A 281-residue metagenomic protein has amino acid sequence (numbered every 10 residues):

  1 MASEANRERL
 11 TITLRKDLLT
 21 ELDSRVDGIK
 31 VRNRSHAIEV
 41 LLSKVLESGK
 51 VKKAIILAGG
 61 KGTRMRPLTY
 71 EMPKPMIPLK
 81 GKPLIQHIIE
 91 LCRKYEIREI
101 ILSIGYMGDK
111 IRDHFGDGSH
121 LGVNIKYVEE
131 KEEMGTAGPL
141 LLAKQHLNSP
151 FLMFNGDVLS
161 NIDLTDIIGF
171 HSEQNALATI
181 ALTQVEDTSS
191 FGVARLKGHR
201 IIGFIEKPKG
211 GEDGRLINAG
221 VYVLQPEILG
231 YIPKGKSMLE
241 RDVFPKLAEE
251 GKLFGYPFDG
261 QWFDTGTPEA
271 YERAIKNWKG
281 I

Functional and structural regions predicted by a protein language model:
A2-R9, K16-V31, S35-H36, V40-I56 (+5 more regions): Conserved N-terminal catalytic core of the sugar/cofactor nucleotidyltransferase
V31-R32, F151-L152, L159, T165-S172 (+2 more regions): Catalytic-core segments of class I nucleotidyltransferases/pyrophosphorylases that form NMP-activated intermediates
K61, D157-V158: Active-site metal-binding loops of divalent metal-dependent hydrolases
M76, V193-L196, F244, G255: A structural signal for short hydrophobic beta-strand segments in well-ordered beta-sheet cores
I85, I111, A143, D157 (+4 more regions): Residue-level signal for inorganic ion chemistry
D117-L121, Q145-H146, F170-S172, R195-R200 (+1 more regions): Short, hinge-like loop/turn segments at secondary-structure boundaries
Q174-Q184: A short, conserved acidic/glycine-rich loop-to-beta-strand motif that forms the donor nucleotide-sugar/metal
